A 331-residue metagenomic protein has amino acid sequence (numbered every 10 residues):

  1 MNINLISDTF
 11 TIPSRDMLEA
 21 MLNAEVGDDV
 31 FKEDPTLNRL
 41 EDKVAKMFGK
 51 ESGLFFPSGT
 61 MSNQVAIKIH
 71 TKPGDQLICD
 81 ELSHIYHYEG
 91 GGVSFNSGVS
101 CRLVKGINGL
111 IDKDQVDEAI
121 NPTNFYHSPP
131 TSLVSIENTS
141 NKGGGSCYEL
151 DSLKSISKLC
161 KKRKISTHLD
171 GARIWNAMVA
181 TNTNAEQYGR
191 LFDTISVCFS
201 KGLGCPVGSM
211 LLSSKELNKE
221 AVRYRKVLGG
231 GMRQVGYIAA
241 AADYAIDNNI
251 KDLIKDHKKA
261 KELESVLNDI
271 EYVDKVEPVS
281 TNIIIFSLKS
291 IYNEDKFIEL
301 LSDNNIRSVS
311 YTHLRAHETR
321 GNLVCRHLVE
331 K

Functional and structural regions predicted by a protein language model:
P13-G59, E81-L82, Y86, G92: Conserved N-terminal alpha-helix of the aminotransferase class I/II PLP-enzyme fold
I69-H87: Conserved PLP-anchoring active-site segment centered on the Schiff-base-forming lysine
S97-T139, G144-S155: PLP-dependent aminotransferase-class I/II
S135-K142, N184-A185, G189-T281: Active-site C-terminal subdomain of aminotransferase-like
S146-M178: Catalytic PLP-binding core of fold-type I/II PLP enzymes
Y272-L301: Conserved PLP-binding catalytic core of the aspartate aminotransferase-like
T312-T319, K331: Conserved small/polar residues in nucleotide/adenosyl-binding loops
